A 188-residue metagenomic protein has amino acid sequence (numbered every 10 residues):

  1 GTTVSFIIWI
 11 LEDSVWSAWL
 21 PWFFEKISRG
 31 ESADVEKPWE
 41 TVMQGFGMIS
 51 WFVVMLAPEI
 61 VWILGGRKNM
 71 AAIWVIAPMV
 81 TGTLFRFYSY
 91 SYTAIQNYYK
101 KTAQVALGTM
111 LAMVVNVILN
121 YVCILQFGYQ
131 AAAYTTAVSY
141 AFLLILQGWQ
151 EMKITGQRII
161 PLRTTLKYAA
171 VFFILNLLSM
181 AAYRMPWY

Functional and structural regions predicted by a protein language model:
G1-S17, G45-I49, G82-R86, L143: Transmembrane helix-bundle signature of multi-pass secondary active exporters and lipid flippases
T2, T41-V53, T109, M113 (+2 more regions): Short alpha-helical transmembrane segments in multi-pass integral membrane proteins
V4-G30, E36-M43, T93-Y98: Helix-loop junctions and terminal segments of transmembrane helices in multi-pass membrane transport/translocation
I7, L11, S50-P58, I63 (+5 more regions): Membrane-embedded alpha-helical segments of multi-pass transporters/permeases
G30-L56, I73-I76, L162, L166: Interfacial transmembrane-helix starts/ends
V54-Y90, Q130: Interfacial segments at transmembrane-helix termini and the short loops linking adjacent helices
V80-L111, E151-K153: Membrane-interface junctions at transmembrane-helix termini in multi-pass inner-membrane proteins
A112-V115, L162-Y188: Transmembrane alpha-helical segments of multi-pass transport proteins
